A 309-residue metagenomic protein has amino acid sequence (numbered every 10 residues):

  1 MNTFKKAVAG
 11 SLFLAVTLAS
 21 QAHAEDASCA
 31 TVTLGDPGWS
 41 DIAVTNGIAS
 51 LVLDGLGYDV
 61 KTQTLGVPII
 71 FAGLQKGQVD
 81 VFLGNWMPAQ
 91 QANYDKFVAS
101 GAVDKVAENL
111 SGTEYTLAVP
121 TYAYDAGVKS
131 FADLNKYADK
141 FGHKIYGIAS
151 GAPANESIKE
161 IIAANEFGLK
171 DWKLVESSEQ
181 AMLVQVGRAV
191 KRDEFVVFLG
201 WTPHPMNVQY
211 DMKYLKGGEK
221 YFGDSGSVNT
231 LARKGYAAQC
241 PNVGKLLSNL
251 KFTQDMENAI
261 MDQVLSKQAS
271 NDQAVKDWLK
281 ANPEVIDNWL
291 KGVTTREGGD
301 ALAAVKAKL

Functional and structural regions predicted by a protein language model:
M1-H23: Gram-negative bacterial Sec-dependent N-terminal signal peptides
H23-T33, L53-D54, K136-G142, D287-W289 (+1 more regions): Immediate post-signal peptide segment of exported/extracytoplasmic ligand-binding proteins
D26-D41, Y58-Q63, G142-Y146, L247: Short, well-ordered beta-strand elements
N46, Q63-G101, A181-Q185, H204-D211: Pocket-flanking alpha-helical
A49-L56, A138-W172, K280: Ligand-binding cleft/hinge of the Venus flytrap
V79-L83, P153-K220: Ligand-binding pocket segment of bilobal, Venus flytrap-like solute-binding proteins
A102-G151: A conserved helix-loop-strand patch within extracytoplasmic ligand-binding domains of the periplasmic binding
E114-Y124, G226-Q239, Q263: A bilobed periplasmic-binding-protein/Venus flytrap-type ligand-binding module shared by bacterial periplasmic
